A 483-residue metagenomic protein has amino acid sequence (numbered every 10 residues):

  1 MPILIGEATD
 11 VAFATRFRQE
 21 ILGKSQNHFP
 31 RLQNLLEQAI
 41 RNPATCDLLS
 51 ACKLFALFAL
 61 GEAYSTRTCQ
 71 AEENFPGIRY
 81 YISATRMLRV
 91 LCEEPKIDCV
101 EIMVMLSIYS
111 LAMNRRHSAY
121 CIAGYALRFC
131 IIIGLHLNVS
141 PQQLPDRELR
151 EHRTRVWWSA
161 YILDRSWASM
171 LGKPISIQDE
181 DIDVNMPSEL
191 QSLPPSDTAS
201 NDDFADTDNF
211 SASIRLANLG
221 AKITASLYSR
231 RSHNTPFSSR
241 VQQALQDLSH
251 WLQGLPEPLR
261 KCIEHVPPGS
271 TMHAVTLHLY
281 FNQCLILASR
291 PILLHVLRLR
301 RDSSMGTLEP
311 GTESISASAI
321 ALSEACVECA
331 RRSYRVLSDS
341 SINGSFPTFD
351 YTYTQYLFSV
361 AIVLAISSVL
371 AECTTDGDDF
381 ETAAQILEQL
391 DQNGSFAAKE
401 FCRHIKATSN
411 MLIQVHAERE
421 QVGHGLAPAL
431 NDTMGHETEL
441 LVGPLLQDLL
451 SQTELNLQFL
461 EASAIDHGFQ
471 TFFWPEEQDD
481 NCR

Functional and structural regions predicted by a protein language model:
M1-G23, L57, P145-I214, T374 (+1 more regions): Intrinsically disordered, low-complexity regulatory regions with latent secondary structure
P2-G6, V11-A12, R31, Q70-N74 (+1 more regions): Short, polar loop/linker segments at the starts of domains and inter-domain junctions
S25-N27: Short helix-interrupting loop/turn segments at helix-coil junctions
P30-R41, N185-S192: Compositionally biased, low-complexity linear motifs
L35-A56, E62-D181, N201-G254, E264-T382: Extended, leucine-rich alpha-helical cores of fungal transcription factors
L259: Substrate-access "cap/lid" subdomains that shape and gate the entrance to catalytic or ligand-binding pockets
